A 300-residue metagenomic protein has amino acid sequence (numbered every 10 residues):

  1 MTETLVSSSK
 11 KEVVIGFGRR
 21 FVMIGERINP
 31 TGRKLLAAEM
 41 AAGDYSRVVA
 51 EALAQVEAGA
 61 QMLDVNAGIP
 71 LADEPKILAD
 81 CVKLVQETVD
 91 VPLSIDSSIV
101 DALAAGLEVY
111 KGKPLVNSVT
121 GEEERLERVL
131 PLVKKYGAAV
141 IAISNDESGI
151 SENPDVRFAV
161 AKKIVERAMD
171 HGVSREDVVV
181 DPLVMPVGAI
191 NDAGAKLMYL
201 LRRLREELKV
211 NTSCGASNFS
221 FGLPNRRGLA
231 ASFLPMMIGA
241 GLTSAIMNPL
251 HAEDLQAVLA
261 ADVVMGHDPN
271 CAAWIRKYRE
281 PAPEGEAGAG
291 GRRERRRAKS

Functional and structural regions predicted by a protein language model:
M1-V179, M185-S300: Domain-level signal for soluble alpha/beta catalytic cores
